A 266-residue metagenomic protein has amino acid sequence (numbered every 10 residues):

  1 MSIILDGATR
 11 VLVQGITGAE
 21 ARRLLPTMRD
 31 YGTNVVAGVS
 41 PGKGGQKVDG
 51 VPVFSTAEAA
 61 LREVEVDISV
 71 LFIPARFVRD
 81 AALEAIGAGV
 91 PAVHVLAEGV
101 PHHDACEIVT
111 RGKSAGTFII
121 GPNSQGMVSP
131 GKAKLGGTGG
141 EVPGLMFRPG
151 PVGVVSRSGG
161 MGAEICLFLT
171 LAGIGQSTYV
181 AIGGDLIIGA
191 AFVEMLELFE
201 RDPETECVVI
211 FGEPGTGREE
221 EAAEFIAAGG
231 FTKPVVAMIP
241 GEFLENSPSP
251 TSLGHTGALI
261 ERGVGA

Functional and structural regions predicted by a protein language model:
M1-A266: Catalytic-core regions of core metabolic enzymes, especially those transforming organic acids/acyl-group intermediates
